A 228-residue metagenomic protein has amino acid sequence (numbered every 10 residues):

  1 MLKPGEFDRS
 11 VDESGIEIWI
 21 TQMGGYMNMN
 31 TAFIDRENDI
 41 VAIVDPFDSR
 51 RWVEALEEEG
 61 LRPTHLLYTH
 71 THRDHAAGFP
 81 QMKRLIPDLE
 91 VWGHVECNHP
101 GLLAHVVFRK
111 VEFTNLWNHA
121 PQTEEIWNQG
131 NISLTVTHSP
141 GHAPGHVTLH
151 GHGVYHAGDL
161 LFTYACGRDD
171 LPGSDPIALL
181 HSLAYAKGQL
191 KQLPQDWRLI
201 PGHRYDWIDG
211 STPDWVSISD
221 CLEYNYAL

Functional and structural regions predicted by a protein language model:
P4-E59, T148-G158: Conserved beta-strand hairpin/beta-sheet module of binuclear metal-dependent hydrolase folds, prominently
S14-I20, T123-E125, N131-T135: Short, hydrophobic/aromatic-rich segments at coil-to-beta transitions
M23-N28, E37, V95, H99-P121 (+2 more regions): Active-site-proximal loop/helix segment associated with metal-binding centers of metalloenzymes
F33, T69, S139: Conserved S/T- and glycine-rich ATP-binding loop of Class I adenylate-forming
N38, D48, R73, C97 (+4 more regions): Short, glycine/acidic-enriched loop or turn micro-motifs at the edges of active sites
V41, D48-I132: Active-site HxH/HxHxD metal-binding segment of metal-dependent hydrolases
V44, V91-G93, A157, P201: Hydrophobic residues in well-ordered beta-strands that form the structural core
S133, H138, A143-L228: Metallo-beta-lactamase
